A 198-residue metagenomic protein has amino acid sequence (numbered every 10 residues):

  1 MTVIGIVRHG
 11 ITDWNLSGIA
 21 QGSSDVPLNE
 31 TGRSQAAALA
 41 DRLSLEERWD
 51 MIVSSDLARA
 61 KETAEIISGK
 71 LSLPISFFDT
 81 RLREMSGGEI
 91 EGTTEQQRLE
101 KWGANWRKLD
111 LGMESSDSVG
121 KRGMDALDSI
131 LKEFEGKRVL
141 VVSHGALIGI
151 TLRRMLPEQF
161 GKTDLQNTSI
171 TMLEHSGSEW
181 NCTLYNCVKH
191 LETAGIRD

Functional and structural regions predicted by a protein language model:
T2, L73, F77, E84-Q96 (+2 more regions): Acidic, low-complexity terminal tails and accessory targeting/binding regions of phosphate-metabolizing enzymes
T2-V3, V7-L73: Active-site-proximal alpha-helix that buttresses catalytic centers in soluble enzyme cores
I4, K137-G145: Generic beta-sheet signal
T12, L147-I148: Short active-site segment of divalent metal-dependent hydrolases/proteases that encodes the spacing between
L45-R48, I130-K137: Glycine-rich phosphate-binding loop signature in dinucleotide/nucleotide-binding domains
S54-S55, K121, V142-S143: Short beta-strand scaffold positions
I66, I150, R154: Active-site signature of alpha/beta-hydrolase-fold catalytic machinery across serine- and Asp/Cys-nucleophile hydrolases
L99-S118: Short glycine/proline- and acidic residue-enriched helix-loop micro-motifs that form flexible lids or anion-recognition
